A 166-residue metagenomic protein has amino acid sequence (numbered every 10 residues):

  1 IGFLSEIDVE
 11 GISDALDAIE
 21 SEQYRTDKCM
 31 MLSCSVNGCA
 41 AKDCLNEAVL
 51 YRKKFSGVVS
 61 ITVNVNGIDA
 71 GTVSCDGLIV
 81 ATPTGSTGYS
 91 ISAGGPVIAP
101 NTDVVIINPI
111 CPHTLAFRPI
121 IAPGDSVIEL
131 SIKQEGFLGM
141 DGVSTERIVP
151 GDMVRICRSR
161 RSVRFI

Functional and structural regions predicted by a protein language model:
G2-D76: Catalytic core of DAGKc-family lipid kinases
S5, S90-A93, I166: Short, glycine/acidic-enriched capping/hinge loops at junctions between secondary-structure elements
L16, S60, G95, A99 (+1 more regions): Hydrophobic alpha-helical segments
D17-I19, L45-A48, T62-N64, V80-A81 (+5 more regions): Short secondary-structure boundary micro-motifs
E22-D27, N64-V65, L78-A81, A93-G95 (+4 more regions): Short C-terminal domain-edge/linker segments immediately following a structured domain
K28-L32, C44-N46, G57-I61, D76-L78 (+5 more regions): A generic structural signal for short beta-strands and their flanking turns/coil linkers
N37, K42, L50, F55 (+2 more regions): ATP/nucleoside-binding phosphotransfer catalytic cores, i.e., glycine-rich phosphate-binding loops
T72-A116: Gly/Ser/Thr-rich active-site loops/lids in small-molecule metabolic enzymes that frequently grip phosphoryl groups
